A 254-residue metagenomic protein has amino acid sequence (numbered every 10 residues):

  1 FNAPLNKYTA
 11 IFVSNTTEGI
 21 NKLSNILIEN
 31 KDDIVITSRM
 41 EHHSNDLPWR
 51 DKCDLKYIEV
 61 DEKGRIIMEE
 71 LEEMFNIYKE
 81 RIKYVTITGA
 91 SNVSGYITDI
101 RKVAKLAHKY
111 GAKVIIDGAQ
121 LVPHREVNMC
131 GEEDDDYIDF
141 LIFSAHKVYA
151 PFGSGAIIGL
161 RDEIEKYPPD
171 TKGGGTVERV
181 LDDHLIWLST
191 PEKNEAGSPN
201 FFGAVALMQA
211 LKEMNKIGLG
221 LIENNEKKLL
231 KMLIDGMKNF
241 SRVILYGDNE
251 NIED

Functional and structural regions predicted by a protein language model:
F1-D254: Pyridoxal 5′-phosphate
